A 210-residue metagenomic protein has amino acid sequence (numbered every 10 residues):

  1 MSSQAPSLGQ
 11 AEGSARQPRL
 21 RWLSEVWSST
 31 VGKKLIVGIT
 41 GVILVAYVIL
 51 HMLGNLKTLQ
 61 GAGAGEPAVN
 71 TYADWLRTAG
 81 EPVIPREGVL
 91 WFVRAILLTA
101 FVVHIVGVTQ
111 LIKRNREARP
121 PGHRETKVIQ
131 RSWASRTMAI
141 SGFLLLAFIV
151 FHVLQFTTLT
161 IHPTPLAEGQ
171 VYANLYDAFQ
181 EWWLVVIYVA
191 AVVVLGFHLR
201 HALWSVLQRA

Functional and structural regions predicted by a protein language model:
M1-A210: Membrane-embedded alpha-helical bundles that constitute the cytochrome b-like, heme-associated redox core of multi-pass
